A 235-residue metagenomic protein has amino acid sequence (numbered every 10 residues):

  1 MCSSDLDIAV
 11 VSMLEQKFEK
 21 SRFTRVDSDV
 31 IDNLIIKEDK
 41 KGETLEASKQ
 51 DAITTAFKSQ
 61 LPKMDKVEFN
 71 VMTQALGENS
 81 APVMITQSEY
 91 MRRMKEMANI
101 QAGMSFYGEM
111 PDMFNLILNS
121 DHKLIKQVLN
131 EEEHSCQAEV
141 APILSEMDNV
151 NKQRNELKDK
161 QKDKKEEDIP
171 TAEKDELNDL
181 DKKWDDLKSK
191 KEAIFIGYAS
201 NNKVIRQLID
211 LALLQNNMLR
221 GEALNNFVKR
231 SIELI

Functional and structural regions predicted by a protein language model:
M1-I235: Long, intrinsically disordered, charge-dense linkers/tails
